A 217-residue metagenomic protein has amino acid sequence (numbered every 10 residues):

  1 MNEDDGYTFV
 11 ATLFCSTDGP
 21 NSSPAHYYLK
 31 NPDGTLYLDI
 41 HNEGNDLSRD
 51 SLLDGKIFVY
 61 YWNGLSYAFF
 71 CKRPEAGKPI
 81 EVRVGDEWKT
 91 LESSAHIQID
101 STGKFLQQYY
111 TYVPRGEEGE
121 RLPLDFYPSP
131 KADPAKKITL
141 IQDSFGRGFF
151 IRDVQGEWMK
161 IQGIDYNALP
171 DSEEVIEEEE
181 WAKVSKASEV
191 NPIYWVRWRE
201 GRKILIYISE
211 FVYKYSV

Functional and structural regions predicted by a protein language model:
M1-T35, R49-E120, D133-K136, G156 (+1 more regions): Boundary regions of SH3-family modules and the immediately adjacent low-complexity/disordered segments in eukaryotic
E43-R49: Short N-terminal secondary-structure initiator segments
P130: Active-site environment of non-heme Fe oxygenases that use a 2-His-1-carboxylate facial triad
D143-F149: Loop/turn positions that initiate beta-strands
I151-D153: Non-cytosolic beta-sheet module surface loops
